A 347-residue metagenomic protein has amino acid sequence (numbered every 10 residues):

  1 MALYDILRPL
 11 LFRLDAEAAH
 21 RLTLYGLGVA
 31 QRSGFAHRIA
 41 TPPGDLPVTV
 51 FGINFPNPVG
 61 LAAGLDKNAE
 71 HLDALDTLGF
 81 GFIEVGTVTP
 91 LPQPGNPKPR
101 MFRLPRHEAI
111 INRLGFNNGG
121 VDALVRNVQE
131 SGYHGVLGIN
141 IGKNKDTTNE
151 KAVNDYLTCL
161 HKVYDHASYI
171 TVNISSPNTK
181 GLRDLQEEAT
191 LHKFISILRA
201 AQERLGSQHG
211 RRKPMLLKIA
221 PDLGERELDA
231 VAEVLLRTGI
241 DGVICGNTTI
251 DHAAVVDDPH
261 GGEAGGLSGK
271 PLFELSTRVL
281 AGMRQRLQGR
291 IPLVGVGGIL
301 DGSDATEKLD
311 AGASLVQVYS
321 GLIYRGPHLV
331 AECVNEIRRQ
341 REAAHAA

Functional and structural regions predicted by a protein language model:
A2-V48, N112-N117, V121-D122: An N-cap/entry alpha-helix motif that binds or orients negatively charged groups
L24, G28, F35-T41, P177-T190 (+2 more regions): Glycine/Thr-rich beta-alpha phosphate-binding loop at enzyme active sites
I53-G60, H134-I139, R204-L223, Q285-G295: Short beta-strand/loop segments at the ligand-binding rim of alpha/beta enzyme cores
N68-T77, L223-R237, Q285, G289 (+1 more regions): Catalytic cores of alpha/beta
G79-Q93, I174-S176, G242-I250, I299 (+1 more regions): Glycine-rich phosphate-binding active-site loops on the catalytic face of alpha/beta enzymes
G86-V136: A gly/proline- and charged-residue-enriched helix-loop-helix capping module
P92-E108, A253-G265, G321-A347: C-terminal helical cap(s) of enzyme catalytic domains, especially alpha/beta-barrels
N144-L157, D184, T190, L217-R237: Active-site glycine- and acidic-residue-rich loops that bind and position anionic ligands or nucleotide-like cofactors
